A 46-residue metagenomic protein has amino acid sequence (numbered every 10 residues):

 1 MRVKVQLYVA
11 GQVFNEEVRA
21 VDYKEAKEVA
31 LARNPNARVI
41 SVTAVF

Functional and structural regions predicted by a protein language model:
M1-F14: Short aromatic-glycine-(Arg/Gly/Cys) micro-motifs in beta-strand/loop hairpins
F14, Y23, A44-V45: Intrinsic disorder/low-complexity segments
E16-V18: Generic detection of short hydrophobic beta-strand segments and adjacent strand-loop junctions
A32-F46: Short, mixed-charge low-complexity intrinsically disordered segments
